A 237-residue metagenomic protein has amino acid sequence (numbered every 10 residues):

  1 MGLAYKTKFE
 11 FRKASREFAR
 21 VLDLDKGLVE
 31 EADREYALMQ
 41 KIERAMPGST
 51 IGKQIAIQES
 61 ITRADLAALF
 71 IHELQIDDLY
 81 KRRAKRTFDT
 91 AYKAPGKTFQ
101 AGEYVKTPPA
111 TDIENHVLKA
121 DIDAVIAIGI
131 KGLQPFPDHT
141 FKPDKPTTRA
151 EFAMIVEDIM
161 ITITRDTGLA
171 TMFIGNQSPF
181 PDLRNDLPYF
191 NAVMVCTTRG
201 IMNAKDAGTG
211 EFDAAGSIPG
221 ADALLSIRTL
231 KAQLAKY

Functional and structural regions predicted by a protein language model:
Y5-K6, E10-K119, G132-A150, I159-Y189 (+2 more regions): Feature responds to low-complexity, polar/acidic, surface-exposed segments characteristic of secreted/exported proteins
L66, V125-I126, T147-T148, F152-I159 (+2 more regions): Conserved, structurally critical residues in compact or repeat modules of secreted/surface and RNA-related proteins
T98, I155, A192-V195, S226-T229: Conserved "repeat-terminator" motif of extracellular CCP/Sushi domains
I122: Generic structural marker for isolated residues within well-ordered, non-membrane alpha-helices of soluble domains
G129, G200: Glycine-centered, phosphate/nucleic-acid-interacting loop/turn motifs that mediate DNA/RNA or nucleotide
